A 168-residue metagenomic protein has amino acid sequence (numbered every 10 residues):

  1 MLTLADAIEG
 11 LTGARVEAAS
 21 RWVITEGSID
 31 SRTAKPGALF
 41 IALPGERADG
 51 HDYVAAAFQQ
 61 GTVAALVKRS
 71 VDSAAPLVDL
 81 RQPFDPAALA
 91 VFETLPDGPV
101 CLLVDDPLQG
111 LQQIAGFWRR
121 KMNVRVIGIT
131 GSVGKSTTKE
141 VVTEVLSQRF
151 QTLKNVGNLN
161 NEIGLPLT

Functional and structural regions predicted by a protein language model:
M1-Q113: N-terminal leader/targeting and accessory segments in enzymes
L103, P107-T168: Phosphate-binding loop of NTP-binding sites
